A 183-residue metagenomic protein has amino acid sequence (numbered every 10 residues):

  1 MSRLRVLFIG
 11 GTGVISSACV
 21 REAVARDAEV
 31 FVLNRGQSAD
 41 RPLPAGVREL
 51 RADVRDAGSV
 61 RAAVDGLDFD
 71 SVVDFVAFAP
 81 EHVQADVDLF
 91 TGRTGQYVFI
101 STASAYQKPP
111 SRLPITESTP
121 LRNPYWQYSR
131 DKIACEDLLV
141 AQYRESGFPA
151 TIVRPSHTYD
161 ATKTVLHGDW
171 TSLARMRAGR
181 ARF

Functional and structural regions predicted by a protein language model:
L4-R26: N-terminal Rossmann NAD(P)H-binding glycine-rich loop of SDR-like oxidoreductase domains
I9, L33, F75, I100-T102 (+1 more regions): SDR active-site strand-loop-helix element
V32-S38, D53-V54: N-terminal Rossmann-fold cofactor-binding loop
P44-D56, V76-F78: Rossmann-fold cofactor-recognition segment
L67-P114, S118, R130-A141: NAD(P)-cofactor binding segment of oxidoreductase domains
Y125-I152, A161: Active-site Tyr-X1-5-Lys
E145-F183: NAD(P)-dependent short-chain dehydrogenase/reductase
